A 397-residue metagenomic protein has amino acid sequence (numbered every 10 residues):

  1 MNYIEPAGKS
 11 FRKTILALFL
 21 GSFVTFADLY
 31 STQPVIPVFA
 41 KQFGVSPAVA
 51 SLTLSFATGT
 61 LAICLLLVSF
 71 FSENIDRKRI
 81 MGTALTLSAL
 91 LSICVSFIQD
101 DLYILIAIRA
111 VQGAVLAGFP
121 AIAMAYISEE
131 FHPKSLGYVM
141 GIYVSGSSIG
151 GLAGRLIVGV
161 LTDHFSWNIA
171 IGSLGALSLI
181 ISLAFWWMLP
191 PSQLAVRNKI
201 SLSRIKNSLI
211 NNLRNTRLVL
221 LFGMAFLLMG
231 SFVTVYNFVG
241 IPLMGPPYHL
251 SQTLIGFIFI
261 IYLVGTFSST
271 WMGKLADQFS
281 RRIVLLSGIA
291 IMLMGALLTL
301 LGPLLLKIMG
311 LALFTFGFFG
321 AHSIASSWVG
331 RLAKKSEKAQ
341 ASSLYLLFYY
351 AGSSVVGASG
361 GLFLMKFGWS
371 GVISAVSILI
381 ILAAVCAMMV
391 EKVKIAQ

Functional and structural regions predicted by a protein language model:
N2-G8, P190-L221: Juxtamembrane intracellular "pre-TM" segments in multi-pass secondary transporters
I63-D100: Conserved MFS/SLC helix-loop-helix module at the cytosolic interface between two early adjacent transmembrane helices
L65-D76, S268-S280, L364: Helix-to-loop junctions at the C-terminal end of transmembrane segments in multipass secondary transporters
M81, R282-L285: Primarily marks hydrophobic transmembrane alpha-helices of the MFS/SLC 12-helix fold
I104, P133, I142-L189: Helix-loop-helix hairpin linking two adjacent transmembrane segments in secondary transporters
I108-S147: Cytoplasmic helix-loop-helix junction between adjacent transmembrane helices in 12-TM secondary transporters
G118-F131, G320-K334: Intracellular juxtamembrane helix-capping segments at the cytosolic ends of symmetry-related transmembrane helices
L332-W369, V376: A late C-terminal transmembrane helix in Major Facilitator Superfamily
